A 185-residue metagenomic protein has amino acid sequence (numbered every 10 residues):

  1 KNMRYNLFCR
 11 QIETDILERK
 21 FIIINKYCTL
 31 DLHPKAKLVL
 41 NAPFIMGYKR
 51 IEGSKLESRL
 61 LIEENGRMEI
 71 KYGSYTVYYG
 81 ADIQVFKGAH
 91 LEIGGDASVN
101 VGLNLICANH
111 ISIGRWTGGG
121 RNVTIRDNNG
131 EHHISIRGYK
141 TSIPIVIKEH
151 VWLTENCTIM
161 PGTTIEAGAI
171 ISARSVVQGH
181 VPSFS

Functional and structural regions predicted by a protein language model:
K1-R126, K148-H150, C157-I159, A167 (+1 more regions): Domain-scale signature associated with acetyltransferase and cell-envelope carbohydrate enzymes
G53-E57, E131-I136: Short, flexible, glycine-rich and Lys/Arg-enriched loop motifs at helix boundaries that contact anionic partners
D127, H133, G179: Glycine/Thr-rich phosphate-binding loops of Rossmann-like dinucleotide-binding domains
I136-P161, S185: C-terminal segments of enzyme domains that contribute to small-molecule binding surfaces
T163, S175: Short beta-to-alpha loop/turn elements within the nucleotide-binding domains of ABC transporters
I170: Short-chain dehydrogenase/reductase
Q178-F184: Gly/Pro- and small hydrophobic-enriched strand-loop and loop-to-helix capping segments that sit at the rims
